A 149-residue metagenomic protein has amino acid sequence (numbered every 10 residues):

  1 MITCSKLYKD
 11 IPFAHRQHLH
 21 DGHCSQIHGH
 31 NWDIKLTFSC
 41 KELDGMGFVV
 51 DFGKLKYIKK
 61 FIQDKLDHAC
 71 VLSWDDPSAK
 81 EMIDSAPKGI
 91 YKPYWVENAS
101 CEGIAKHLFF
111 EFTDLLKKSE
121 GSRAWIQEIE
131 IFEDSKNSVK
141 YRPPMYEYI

Functional and structural regions predicted by a protein language model:
M1-I149: Charge-rich, low-complexity N-terminal segments
